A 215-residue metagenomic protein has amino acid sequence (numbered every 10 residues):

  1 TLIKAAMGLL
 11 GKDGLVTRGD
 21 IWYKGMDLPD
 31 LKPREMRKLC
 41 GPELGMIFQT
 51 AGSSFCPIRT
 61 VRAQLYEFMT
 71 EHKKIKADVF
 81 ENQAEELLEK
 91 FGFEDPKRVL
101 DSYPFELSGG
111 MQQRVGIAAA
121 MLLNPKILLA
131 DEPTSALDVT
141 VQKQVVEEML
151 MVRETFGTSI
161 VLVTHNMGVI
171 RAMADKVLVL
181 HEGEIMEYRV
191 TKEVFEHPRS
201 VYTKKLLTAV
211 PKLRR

Functional and structural regions predicted by a protein language model:
L15-D27: Conserved ABC transporter NBD signature motif
S102-L107, M111: Conserved ABC ATPase signature
L122-K126: A short, proline-enriched helix->beta-strand linker immediately N-terminal to the Walker B motif in ABC-type P-loop
K143-F156, G168: Helical segment within the ABC ATPase nucleotide-binding domain
I170-A172: A short, surface-exposed alpha-helical micro-motif characterized by mixed small hydrophobic and charged/polar residues
Y188-R189, H197: ABC ATPase "signature
